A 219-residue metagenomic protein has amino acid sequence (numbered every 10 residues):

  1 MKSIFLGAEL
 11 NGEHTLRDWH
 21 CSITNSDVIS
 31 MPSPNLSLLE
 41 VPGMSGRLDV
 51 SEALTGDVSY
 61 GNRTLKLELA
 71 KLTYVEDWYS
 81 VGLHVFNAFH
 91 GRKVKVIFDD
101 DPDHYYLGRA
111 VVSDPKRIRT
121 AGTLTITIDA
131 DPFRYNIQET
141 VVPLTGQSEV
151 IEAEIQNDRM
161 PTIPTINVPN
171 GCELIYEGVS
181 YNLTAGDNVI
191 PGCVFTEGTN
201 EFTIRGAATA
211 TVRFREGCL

Functional and structural regions predicted by a protein language model:
M1-G43: Polar/acidic, low-complexity leader/linker segments enriched in S/T/G and N/D
K2-F5, D129-D131, E197: Mixed-charge, glycine-accented linear interaction segment located at domain edges/termini
V28-K66: Short, solvent-exposed beta-alpha or beta-beta edge segments that form flexible loop/patches at the rim of ligand
S30-M31, K95-R134: Short beta-strand and beta-hairpin "edge-sheet" elements
V50-V75, T120-R134, N200: Oligomerization/assembly interface segments of phage tail-like spikes and tubes
N62, G91-K93, E197-T199: Extracellular Ig-like/FN3 beta-sandwich strand-entry sites
A70-V111: Short, acidic/charged, Gly/Pro-enriched secondary-structure junctions
R134-L219: Intrinsically disordered, low-complexity segments enriched in serine, threonine, and glycine
